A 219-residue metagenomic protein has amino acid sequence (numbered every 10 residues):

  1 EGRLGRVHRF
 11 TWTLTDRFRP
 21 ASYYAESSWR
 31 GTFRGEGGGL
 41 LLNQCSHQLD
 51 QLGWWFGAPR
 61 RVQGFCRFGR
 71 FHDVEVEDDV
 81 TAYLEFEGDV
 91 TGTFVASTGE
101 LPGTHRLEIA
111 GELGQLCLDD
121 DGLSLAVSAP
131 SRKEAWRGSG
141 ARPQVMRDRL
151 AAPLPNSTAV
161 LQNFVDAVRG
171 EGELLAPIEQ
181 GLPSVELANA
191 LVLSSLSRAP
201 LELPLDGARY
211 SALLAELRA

Functional and structural regions predicted by a protein language model:
E1-V74, R198: Predominantly a Rossmann-like dinucleotide-binding segment in NAD(P)-dependent oxidoreductases
R3, N43, L49-A126, P130 (+3 more regions): Contiguous beta-strand/loop segments that form the cofactor/metal-binding neighborhood of enzyme cores
T11-A21, Q115-R142: Mobile, glycine-enriched helix-loop/loop "lid" segments at the mouths of ligand-binding/catalytic clefts that gate
S28-W29, A141-P143: Short, basic/glycine-rich phosphate-binding loops at helix/coil junctions that contact nucleotide phosphates
G35-G38, E171-L175: Active-site oxyanion-binding pockets that recognize sulfate/phosphate
E36-L42, M146-P155: A short glycine-threonine-serine/GTX helix/turn-capping micro-motif
A151-T158, L175-E179: Short, well-ordered coil↔helix boundary/capping segments
A176-L205: A contiguous, mid-protein "functional segment" used to position or interact with cofactors/ions or partner subunits
